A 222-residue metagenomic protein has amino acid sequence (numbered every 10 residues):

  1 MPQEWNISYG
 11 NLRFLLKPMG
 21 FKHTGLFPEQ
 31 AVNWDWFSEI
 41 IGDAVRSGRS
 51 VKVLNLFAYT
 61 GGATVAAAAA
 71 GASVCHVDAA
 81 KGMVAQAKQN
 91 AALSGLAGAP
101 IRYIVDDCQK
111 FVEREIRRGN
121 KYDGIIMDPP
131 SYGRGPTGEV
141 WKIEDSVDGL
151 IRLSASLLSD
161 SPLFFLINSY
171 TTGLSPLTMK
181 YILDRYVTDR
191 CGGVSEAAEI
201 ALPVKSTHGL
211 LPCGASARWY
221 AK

Functional and structural regions predicted by a protein language model:
M1-P28, D35: Non-catalytic substrate-recognition/targeting regions of SAM-dependent transferases
R49-Y59: Conserved class I S-adenosyl-L-methionine
T60-A72: Conserved SAM-binding loop of SAM-dependent methyltransferases across substrates and taxa, primarily the Class I
S73-A79: Conserved SAM-binding motif I beta-strand of class I
A80-I126: S-adenosyl-L-methionine
K81-M83, V105-Q109, Y122-L153: Mobile active-site "lid"/loop adjacent to the S-adenosyl-L-methionine
L153, L158-F165: Short glycine-dipeptide loop
P162-K222: C-terminal catalytic and target-recognition region of SAM-dependent MTase-like enzymes, primarily methyltransferases
